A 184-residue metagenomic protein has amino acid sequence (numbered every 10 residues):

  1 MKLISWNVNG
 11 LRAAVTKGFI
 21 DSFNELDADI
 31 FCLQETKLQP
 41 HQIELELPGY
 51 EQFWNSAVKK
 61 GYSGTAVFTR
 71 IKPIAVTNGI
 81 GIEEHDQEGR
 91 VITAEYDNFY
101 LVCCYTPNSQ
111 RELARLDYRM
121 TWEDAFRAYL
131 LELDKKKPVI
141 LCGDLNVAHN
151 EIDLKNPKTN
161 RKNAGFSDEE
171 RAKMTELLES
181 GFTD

Functional and structural regions predicted by a protein language model:
M1-L47, E51, A57-Y62: N-terminal, active-site-proximal structural segment of metallo-dependent hydrolase catalytic domains
M1-N9, N98-Q110, C142: Active-site-proximal beta-strand elements of phosphoester/diester hydrolases
N7, F23-H41, L101, L130-E151: Active-site beta-strand/loop signature of hydrolases that rely on acidic residues for catalysis
R12, P40-Q42, G61-Y62, Q110-L113 (+1 more regions): Short catalytic/ligand-binding loop motif for oxyanion handling, primarily in non-cytosolic enzymes, centered on
K17-I20, D117-R127: Conserved CoA-thioester-binding segment of acyl-CoA-metabolizing enzymes
K37, Q42-S109: Structured beta-strand-rich core segments of catalytic domains in phosphoester-bond hydrolases
E51, A125-D184: Metal-dependent phosphoesterases centered on the DNase I-like endonuclease/exonuclease/phosphatase
G81-I82, P107-E123, K158-N163: Surface-exposed cleft-lining segments at the edges of enzyme active sites
